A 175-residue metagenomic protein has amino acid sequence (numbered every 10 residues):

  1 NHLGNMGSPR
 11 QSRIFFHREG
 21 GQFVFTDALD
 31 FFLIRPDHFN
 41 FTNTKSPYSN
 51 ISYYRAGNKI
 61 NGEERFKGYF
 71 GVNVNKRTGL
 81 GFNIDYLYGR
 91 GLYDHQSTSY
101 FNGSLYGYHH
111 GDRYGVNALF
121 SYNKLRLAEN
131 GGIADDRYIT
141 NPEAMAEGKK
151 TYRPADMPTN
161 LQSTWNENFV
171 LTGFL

Functional and structural regions predicted by a protein language model:
N1-D27: N-terminal, post-signal-peptide soluble/periplasmic segments of Gram-negative outer-membrane pore/transport systems
G21-F31, R35-F70, G91-L92: Short strand-turn segments of transmembrane beta-barrel domains in outer membranes, especially the first one or two
F32-I34, I51-S52, L87-G89, K150-T159: Extracytoplasmic loops and strand-loop junctions of Gram-negative outer membrane beta-barrel proteins
S46, N75-R77, H109-Y114: Strand-connecting loop/turn motifs
S49, L80, Y114-A118: Transmembrane beta-strands of outer-membrane beta-barrel proteins
I51-R55, I84-Y86, A118-K124: Transmembrane beta-barrel strands of outer-membrane/channel proteins
G68-V72, F82, L105-G111, L171-L175: Residues on the lipid-exposed face of transmembrane beta-strands in outer-membrane beta-barrel proteins
L92-Y100, Y106-E167, T172: Outer-membrane beta-barrel translocator/channel fold
